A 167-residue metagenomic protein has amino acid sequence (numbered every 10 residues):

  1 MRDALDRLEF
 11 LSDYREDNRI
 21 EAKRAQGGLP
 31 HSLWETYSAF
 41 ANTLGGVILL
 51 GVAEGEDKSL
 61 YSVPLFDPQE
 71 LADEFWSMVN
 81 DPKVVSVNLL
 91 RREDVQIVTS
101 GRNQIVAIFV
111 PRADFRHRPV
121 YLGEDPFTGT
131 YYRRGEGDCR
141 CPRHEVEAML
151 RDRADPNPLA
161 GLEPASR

Functional and structural regions predicted by a protein language model:
M1-R167: Conserved N-terminal catalytic/coupling substructures associated with nucleotide/phosphate chemistry
